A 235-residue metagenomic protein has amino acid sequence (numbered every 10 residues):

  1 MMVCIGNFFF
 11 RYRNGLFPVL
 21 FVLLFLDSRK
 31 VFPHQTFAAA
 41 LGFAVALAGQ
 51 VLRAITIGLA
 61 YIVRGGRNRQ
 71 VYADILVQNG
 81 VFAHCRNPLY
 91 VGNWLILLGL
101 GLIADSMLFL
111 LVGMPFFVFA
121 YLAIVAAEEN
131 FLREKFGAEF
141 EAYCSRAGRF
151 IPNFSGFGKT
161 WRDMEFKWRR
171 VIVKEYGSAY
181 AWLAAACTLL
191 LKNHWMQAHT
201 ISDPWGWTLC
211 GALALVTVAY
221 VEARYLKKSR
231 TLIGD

Functional and structural regions predicted by a protein language model:
M1-F82, W94-D235: Membrane-anchoring alpha-helices and their flanking helix-loop junctions
C85-V91: Conserved SAM-binding loop
